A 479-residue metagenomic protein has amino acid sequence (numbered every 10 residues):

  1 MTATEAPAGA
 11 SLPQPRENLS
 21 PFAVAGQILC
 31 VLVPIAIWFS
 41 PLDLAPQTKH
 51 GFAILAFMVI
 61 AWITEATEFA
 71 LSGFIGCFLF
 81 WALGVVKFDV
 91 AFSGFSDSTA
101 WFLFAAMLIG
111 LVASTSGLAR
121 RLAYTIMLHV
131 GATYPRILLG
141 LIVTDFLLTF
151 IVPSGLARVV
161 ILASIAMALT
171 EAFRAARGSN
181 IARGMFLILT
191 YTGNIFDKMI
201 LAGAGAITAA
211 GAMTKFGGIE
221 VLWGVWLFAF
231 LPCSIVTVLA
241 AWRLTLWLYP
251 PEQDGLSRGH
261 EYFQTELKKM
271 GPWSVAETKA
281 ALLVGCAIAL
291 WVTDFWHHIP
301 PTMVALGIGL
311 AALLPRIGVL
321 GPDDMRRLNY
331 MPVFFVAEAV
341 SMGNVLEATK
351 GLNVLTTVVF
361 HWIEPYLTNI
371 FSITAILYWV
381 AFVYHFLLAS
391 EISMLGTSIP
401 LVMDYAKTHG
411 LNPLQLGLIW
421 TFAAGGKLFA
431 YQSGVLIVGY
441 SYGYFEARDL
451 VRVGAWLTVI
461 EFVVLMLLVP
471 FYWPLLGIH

Functional and structural regions predicted by a protein language model:
T2-I35, G155-R158, R174-R183, L187-A209 (+3 more regions): Juxtamembrane and boundary regions of transmembrane helices in multi-pass small-molecule transporters and channels
P15-L19, F57, A70-L71, I75-A176 (+2 more regions): Membrane-embedded alpha-helical segments and adjacent helix-loop junctions characteristic of multi-pass solute
R16-F22, L42-H50, A61-W62, A66 (+7 more regions): Interfacial loop-to-helix junctions that mark the boundaries of transmembrane helices in multi-pass membrane
L29-A36, A53-I60, I75, L79 (+13 more regions): Lipid-exposed faces of alpha-helical membrane segments in multi-pass integral membrane proteins
L42-F52, A56-F74, A91, L239 (+3 more regions): Flexible hinge motifs at transmembrane-helix junctions and intramembrane kinks/re-entrant loops in multi-pass membrane
L44-A53, D97-L108, R158, I299-G309 (+2 more regions): Structural signature of hydrophobic alpha-helical transmembrane segments
I60-E68, T144-S154, T190-L201, L290-W296 (+2 more regions): Transmembrane alpha-helix interface/packing and boundary motifs in multi-pass membrane proteins, characterized by
I200, A289-L290, A339-T357, L414 (+1 more regions): Hydrophobic alpha-helical transmembrane segments in multi-pass integral membrane proteins
